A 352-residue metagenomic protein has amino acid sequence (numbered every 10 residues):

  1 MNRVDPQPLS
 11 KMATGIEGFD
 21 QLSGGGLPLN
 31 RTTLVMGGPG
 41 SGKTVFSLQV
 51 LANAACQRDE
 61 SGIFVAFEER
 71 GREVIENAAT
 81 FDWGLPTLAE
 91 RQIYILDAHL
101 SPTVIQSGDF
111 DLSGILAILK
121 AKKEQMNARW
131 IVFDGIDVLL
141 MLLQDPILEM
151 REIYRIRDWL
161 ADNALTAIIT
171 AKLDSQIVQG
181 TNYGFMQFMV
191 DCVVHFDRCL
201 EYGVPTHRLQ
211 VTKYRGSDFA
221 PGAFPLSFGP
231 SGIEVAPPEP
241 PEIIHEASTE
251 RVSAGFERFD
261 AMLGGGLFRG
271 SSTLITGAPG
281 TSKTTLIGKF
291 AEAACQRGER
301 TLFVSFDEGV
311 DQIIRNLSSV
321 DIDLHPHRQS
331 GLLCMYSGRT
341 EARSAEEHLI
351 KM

Functional and structural regions predicted by a protein language model:
M1-D5, S10, L100, A117 (+2 more regions): Conserved P-loop NTPase
M1-E76, F81, E239-V320: The Walker A/P-loop phosphate-binding site
G25-P28, N53-R58, L85-A89, A121-Q125 (+5 more regions): Conserved catalytic network of the ASCE P-loop NTPase/AAA+ motor domain
N30, R58-S61, E90-Q92, N163-L165 (+5 more regions): Short glycine-/polar-rich loops that comprise or flank the Walker A/P-loop and associated switch/sensor motifs
T33, G108-F188, V193, T285 (+1 more regions): P-loop NTPase motor core
V50, A79, Q179-G184, H195-R198 (+3 more regions): Short beta-alpha junctions and helix-cap segments that line functional grooves
R58-L143, E299-M352: Conserved inter-motif catalytic segment of the P-loop NTP-binding fold
F64, A167-I169, H195, F303: Structural beta-sheet core signal
